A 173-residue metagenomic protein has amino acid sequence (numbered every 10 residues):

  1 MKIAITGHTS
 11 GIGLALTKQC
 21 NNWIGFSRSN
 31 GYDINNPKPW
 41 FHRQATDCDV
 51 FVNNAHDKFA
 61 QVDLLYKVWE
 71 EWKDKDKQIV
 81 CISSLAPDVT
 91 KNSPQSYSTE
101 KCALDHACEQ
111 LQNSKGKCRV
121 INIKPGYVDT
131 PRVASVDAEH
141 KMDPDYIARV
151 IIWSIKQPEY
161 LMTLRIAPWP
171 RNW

Functional and structural regions predicted by a protein language model:
I3-C20: N-terminal Rossmann NAD(P)H-binding glycine-rich loop of SDR-like oxidoreductase domains
I5-T6, V52-N54, Q78-S84, R119-K124: Structural signature of the Rossmann-like NAD(P)-dependent dehydrogenase/reductase core
S10, H56-K58, L85: Flexible cofactor-recognition loop at the NAD(P)H-binding site of Rossmann-like short-chain dehydrogenase/reductase
N21-R43, H56-L64: Adenosine-cofactor binding site in Rossmann-like domains, unifying the SAM/SAH pocket of S-adenosylmethionine-dependent
A60, K73, Q78-S114, G126-Y127: Catalytic loop of short-chain dehydrogenase/reductase
L65-W69, A107-C108, A148: Short-chain dehydrogenase/reductase
T90-N92, N113-M142: Flexible, glycine-rich beta-alpha linker
N122, D137-W173: C-terminal helical subdomain
